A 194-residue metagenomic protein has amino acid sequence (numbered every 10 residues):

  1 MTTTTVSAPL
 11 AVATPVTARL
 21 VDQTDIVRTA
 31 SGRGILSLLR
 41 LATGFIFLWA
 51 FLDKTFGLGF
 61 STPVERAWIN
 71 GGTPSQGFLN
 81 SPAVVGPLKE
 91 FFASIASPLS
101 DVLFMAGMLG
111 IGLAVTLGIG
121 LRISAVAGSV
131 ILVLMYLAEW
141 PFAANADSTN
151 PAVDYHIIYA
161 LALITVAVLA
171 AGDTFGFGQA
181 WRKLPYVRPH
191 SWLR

Functional and structural regions predicted by a protein language model:
T2-G110, L117-R194: Extended, low-polarity transmembrane helix blocks
